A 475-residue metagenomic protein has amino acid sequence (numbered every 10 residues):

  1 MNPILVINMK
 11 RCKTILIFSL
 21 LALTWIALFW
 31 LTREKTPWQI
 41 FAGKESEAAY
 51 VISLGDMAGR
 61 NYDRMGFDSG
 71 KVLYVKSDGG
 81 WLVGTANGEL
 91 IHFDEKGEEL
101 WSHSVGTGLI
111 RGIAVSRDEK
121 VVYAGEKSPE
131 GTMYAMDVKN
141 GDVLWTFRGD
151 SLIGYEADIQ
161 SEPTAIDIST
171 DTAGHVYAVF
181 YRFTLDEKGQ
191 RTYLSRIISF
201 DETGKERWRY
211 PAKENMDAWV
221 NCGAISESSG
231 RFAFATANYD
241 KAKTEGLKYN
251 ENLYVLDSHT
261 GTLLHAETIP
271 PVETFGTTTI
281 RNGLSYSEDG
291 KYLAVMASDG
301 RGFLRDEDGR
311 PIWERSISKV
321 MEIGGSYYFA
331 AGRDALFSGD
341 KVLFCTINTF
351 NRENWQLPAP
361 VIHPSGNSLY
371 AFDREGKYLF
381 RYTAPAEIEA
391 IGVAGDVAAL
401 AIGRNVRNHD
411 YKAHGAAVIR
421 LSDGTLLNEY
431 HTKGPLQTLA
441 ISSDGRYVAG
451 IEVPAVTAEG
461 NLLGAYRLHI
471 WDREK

Functional and structural regions predicted by a protein language model:
I4-A22: N-terminal Sec-pathway targeting helices
A22-W30: Hydrophobic h-region of N-terminal signal peptides that target proteins for export in Gram-negative bacteria
F29-K475: Secretory-pathway ectodomains
